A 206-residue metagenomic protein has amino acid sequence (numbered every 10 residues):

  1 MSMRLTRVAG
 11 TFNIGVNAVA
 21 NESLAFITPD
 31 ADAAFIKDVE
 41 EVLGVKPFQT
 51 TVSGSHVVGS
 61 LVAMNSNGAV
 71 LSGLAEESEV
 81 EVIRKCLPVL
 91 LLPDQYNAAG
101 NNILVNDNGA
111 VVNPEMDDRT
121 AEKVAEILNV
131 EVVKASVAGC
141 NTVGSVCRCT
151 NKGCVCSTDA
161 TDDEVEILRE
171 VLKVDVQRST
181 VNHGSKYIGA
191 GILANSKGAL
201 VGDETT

Functional and structural regions predicted by a protein language model:
M1-T206: The feature marks the mature, well-folded catalytic cores of soluble enzymes
